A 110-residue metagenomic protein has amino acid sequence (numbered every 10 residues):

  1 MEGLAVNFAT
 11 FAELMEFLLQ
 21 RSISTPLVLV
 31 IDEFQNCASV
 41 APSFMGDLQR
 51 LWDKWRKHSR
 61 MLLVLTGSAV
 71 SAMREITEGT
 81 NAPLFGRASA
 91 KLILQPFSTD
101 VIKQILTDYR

Functional and structural regions predicted by a protein language model:
M1-R110: Phosphate-binding site recognition
